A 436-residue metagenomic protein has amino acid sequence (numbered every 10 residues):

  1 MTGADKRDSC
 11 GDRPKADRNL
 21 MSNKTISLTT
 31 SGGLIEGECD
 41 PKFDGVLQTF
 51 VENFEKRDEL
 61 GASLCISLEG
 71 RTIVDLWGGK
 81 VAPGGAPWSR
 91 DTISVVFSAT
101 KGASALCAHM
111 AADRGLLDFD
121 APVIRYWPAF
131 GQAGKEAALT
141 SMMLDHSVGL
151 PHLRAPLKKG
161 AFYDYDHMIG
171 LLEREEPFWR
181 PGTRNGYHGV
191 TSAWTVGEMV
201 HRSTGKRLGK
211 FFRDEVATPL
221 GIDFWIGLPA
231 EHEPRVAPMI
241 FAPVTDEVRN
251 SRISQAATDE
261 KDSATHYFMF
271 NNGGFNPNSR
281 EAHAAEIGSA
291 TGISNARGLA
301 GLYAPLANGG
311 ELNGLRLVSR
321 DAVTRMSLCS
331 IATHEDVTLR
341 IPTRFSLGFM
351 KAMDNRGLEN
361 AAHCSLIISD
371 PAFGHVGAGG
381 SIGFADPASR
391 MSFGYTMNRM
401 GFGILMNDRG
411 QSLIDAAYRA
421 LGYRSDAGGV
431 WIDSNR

Functional and structural regions predicted by a protein language model:
D5-D8, D12, D17-N19: Intrinsic-disorder-associated, low-complexity terminal segments enriched in Asp/Asn/His/Tyr and depleted of Lys/Arg
L34-F97, D118-A121: Short, conserved catalytic-motif segment at the N-terminal edge
D44-V51, G70, I93-D120, V196-H201 (+2 more regions): Active-site SXXK
A82-D91, F402-I414: A short, polar/charged loop-to-alpha-helix boundary motif
S89-D91, E175-G182, S192-W194, S279-G288: Flexible glycine/proline-enriched surface loops and loop-helix/loop-strand junctions
R90, V95-A99, D113-A155, E173-R174 (+2 more regions): Active-site helix/loop module of the DD-peptidase/beta-lactamase fold, centered on the serine-lysine SxxK catalytic
D145-H146, S192-M199, E286, A290-L312 (+1 more regions): Active-site-proximal alpha-helical segments within enzyme catalytic domains
F241-A296, L328-P387, Y423-R436: Active-site Gly/Thr loop motif
